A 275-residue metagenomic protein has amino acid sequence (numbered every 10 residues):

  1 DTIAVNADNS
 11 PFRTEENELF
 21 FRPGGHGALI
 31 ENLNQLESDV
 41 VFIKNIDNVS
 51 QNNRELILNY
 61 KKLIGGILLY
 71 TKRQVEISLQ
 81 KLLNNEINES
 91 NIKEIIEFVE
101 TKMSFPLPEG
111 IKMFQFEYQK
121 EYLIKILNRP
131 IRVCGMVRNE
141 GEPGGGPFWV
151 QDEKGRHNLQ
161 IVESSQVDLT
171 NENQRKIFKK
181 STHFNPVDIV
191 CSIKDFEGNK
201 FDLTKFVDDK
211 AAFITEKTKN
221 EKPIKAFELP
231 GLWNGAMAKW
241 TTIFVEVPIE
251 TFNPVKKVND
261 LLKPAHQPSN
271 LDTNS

Functional and structural regions predicted by a protein language model:
D1-E140, W149-V150, K154-I161, S165-Q166 (+2 more regions): Domain-scale recognition of functional cores that engage charged ligands
E37, G144, N158, H183-N185 (+1 more regions): A generic structural signal for well-ordered coil/turn residues at beta-strand boundaries that shape enzyme active-site
D47, I64-E100, F178-S275: Conserved catalytic alpha/beta cores of large enzymes that bind or transform nucleotide phosphates and polynucleotides
C134-M136, P147, D188, F244: Conserved hydrophobic/aromatic beta-strand scaffold that supports enzyme active sites
Q151-P186, D195, A211-I214: C-terminal, active-site-flanking charged/polar segments
